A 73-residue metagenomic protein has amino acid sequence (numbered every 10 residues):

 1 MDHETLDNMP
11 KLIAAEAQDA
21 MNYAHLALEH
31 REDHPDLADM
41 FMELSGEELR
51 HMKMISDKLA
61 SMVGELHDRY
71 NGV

Functional and structural regions predicted by a protein language model:
M1-V73: Non-heme di-metal
